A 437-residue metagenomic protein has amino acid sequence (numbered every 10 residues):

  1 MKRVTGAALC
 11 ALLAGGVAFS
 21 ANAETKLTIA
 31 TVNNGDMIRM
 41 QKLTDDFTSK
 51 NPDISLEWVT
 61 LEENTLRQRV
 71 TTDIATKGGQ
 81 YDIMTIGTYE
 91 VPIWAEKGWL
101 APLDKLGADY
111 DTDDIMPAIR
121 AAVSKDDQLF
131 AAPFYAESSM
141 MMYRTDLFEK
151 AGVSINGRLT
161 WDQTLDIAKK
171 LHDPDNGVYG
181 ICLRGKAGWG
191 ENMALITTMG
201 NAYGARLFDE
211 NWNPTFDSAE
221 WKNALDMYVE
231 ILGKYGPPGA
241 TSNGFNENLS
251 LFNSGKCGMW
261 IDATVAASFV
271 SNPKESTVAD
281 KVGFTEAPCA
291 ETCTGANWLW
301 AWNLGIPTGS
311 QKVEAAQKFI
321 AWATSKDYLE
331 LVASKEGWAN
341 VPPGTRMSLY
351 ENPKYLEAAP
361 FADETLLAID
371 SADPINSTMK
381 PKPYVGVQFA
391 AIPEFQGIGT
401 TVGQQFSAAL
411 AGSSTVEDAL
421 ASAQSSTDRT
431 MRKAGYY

Functional and structural regions predicted by a protein language model:
E24-N34, I54-V59, D82-I83, F130 (+1 more regions): Short, well-ordered beta-strand elements
K42-A118, A122-S124, K150-G152, N156 (+3 more regions): Extracytoplasmic "Venus flytrap"/periplasmic binding protein-like
S55, E149, P374-Y437: Conserved C-terminal helix/tail region of periplasmic/extracytoplasmic solute-binding proteins
Y81-D82, D111-L147, Y179, F284-T285 (+2 more regions): A structural signal for short loop-to-beta-strand junctions that line the ligand-binding cleft of periplasmic/secreted
G87-S138, D162-L165, N192-L195, A279-P288 (+1 more regions): Hinge/lid segment of periplasmic solute-binding proteins
F130-F134, S139, Q163-P214, C257: Extracytoplasmic/periplasmic solute-binding protein
I167-K170, E210-S242, G283-A287: Glycine-centered hinge/linker elements that transmit conformational signals in sensory and ligand-binding systems
V265-V278, A290-T400: C-terminal lobe and pocket-closing loops of periplasmic/extracytoplasmic Venus-flytrap solute-binding proteins
